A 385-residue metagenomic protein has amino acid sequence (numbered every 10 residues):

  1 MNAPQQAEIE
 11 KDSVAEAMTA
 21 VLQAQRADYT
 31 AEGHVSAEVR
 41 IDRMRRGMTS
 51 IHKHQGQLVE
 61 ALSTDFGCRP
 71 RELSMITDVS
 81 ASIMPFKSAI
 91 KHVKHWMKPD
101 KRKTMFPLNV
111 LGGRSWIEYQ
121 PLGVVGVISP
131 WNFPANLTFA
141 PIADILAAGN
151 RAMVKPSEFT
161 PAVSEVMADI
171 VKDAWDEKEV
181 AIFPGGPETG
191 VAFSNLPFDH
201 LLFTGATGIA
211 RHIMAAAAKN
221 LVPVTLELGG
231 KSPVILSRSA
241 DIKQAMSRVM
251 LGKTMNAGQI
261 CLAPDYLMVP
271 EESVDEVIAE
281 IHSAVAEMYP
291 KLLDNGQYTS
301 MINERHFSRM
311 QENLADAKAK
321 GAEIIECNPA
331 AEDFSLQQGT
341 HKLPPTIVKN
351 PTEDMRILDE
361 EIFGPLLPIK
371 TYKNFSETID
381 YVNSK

Functional and structural regions predicted by a protein language model:
M1-R114: N-terminal Rossmann-like NAD(P)+-binding subdomain of aldehyde/semialdehyde dehydrogenases
N2, A7, A27, V35-S36 (+4 more regions): Conserved C-terminal structural/oligomerization subdomain of aldehyde/semialdehyde dehydrogenase
I9-D12, W175, G208-T352, N374-S376 (+1 more regions): ALDH superfamily catalytic-core signature
R40, F86, G149, V180 (+7 more regions): Residue-level signal for inorganic ion chemistry
H54, A148, L196-P197, N220 (+3 more regions): Structured helix-beta-strand junction loops
M105-Q244, Y372: Rossmann-like NAD(P) dinucleotide-binding subdomain of oxidoreductase/dehydrogenase enzymes
